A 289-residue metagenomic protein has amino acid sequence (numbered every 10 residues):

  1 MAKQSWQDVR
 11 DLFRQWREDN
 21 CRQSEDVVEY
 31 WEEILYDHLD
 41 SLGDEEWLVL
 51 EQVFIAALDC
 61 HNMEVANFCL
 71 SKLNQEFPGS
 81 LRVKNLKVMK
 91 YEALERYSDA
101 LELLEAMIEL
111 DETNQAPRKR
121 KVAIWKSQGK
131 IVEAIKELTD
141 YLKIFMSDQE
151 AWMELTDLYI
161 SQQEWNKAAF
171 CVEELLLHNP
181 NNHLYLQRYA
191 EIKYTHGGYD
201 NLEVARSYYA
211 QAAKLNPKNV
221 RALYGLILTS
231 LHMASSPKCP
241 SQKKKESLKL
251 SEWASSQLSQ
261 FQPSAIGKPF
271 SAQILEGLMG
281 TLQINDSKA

Functional and structural regions predicted by a protein language model:
M1-E46, H183-A289: Eukaryotic alpha-helical solenoid repeat scaffolds
Q52-V53, K87, K121, L155 (+2 more regions): Structural register within alpha-helical repeat arrays
F54-A57, Y91, W125, Y159 (+3 more regions): Residue at a conserved register position within TPR or TPR-like alpha-solenoid repeats
H61, E95, G129, Q163 (+2 more regions): Residue-level detector of the short coil/turn that links helix A to helix B within each tetratricopeptide repeat
K72-L73, A106-M107, D140-Y141, E174-L175 (+1 more regions): Canonical positions in the second alpha-helix
P78, E112, M146, N179-N181 (+1 more regions): Short coil turns that delineate tetratricopeptide repeat
V83, A116-P117, A151, Y185 (+1 more regions): TPR alpha-solenoid repeat register
